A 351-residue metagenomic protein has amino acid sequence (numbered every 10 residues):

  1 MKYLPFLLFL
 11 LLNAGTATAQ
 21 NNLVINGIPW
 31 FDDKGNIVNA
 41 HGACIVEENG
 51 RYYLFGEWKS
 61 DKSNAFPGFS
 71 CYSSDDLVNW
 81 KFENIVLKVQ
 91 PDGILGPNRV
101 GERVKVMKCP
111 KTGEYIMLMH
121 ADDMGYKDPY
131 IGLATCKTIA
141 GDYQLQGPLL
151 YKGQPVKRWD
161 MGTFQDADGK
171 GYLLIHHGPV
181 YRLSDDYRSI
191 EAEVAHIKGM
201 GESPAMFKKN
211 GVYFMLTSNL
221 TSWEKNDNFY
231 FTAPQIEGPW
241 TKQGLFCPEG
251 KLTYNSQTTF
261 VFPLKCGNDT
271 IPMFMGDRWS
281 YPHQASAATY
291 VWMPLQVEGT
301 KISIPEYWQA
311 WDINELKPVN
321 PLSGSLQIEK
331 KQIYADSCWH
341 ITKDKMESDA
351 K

Functional and structural regions predicted by a protein language model:
M1-N21: Bacterial Sec-dependent N-terminal signal peptides
A19-K345: Carbohydrate-active catalytic/glycan-binding domains of CAZyme proteins, especially the secreted or lumenal ectodomains
E347-K351: Short beta-strands within extracellular/lumenal beta-sheet-rich domains
